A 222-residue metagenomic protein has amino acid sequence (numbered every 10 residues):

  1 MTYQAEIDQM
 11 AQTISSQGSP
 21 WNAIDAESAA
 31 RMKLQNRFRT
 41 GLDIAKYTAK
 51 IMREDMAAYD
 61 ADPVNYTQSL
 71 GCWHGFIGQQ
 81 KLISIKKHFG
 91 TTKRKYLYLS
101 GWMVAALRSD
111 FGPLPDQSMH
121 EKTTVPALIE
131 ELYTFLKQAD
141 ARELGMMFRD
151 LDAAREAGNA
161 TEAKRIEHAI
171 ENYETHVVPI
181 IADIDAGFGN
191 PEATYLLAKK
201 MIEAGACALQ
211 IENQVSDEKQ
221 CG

Functional and structural regions predicted by a protein language model:
T2-G222: Alpha/beta enzyme core
